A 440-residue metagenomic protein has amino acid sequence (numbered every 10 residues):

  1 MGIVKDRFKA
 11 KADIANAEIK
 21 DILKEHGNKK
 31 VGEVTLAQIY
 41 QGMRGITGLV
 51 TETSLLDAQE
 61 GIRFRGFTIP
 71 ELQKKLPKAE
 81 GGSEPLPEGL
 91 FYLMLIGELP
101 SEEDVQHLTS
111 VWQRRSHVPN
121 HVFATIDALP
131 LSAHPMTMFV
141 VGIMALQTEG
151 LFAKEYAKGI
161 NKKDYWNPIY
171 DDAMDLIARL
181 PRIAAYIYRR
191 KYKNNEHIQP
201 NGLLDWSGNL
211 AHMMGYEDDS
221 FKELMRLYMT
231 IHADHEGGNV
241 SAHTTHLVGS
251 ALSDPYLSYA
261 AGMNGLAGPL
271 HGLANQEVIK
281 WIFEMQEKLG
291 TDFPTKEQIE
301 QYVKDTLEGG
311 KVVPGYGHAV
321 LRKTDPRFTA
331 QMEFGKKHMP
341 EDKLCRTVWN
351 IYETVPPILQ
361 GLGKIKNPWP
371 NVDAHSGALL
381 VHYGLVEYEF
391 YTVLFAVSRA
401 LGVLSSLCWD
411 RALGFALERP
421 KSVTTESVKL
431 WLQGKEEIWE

Functional and structural regions predicted by a protein language model:
M1-E440: Hydrophobic alpha-helical bundle cores within soluble ligand-binding/oligomerization subdomains
